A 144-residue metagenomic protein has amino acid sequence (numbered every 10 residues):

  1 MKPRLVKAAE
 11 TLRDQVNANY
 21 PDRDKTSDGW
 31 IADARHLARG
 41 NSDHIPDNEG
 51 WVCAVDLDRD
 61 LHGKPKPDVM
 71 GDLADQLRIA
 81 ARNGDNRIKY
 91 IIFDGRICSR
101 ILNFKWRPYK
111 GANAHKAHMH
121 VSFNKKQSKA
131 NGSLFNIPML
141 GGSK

Functional and structural regions predicted by a protein language model:
M1-L102, K116-F123: Secreted/periplasmic proteins that engage bacterial cell-wall peptidoglycan
R100-K105, S133-F135: Short amphipathic beta-strand/extended segments with alternating polar/hydrophobic composition
R107-N113: Short proline/glycine-enriched turn/loop segments at secondary-structure junctions
K125-K144: Low-complexity, Gly/Ser/Thr/Pro-rich intrinsically disordered linker/tail segments
